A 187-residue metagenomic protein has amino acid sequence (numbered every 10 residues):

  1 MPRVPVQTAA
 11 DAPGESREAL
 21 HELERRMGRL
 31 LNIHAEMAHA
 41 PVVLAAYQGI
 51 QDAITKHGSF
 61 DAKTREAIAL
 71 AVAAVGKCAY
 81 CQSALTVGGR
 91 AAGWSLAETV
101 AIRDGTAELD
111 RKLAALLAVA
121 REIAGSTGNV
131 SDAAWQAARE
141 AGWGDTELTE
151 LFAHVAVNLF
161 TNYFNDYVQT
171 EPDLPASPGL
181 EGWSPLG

Functional and structural regions predicted by a protein language model:
M1-G187: Hydrophobic alpha-helical segments
